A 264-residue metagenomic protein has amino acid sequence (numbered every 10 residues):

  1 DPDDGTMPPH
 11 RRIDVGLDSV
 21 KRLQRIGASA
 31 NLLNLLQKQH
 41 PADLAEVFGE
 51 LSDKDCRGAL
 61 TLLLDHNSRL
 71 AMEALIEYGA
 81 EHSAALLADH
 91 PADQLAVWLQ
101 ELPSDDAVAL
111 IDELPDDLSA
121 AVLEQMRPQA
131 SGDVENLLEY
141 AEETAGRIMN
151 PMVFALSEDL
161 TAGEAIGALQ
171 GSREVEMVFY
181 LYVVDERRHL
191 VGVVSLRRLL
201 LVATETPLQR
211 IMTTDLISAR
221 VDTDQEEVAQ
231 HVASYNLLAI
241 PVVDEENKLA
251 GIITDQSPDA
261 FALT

Functional and structural regions predicted by a protein language model:
D1-T264: Hydrophobic packing positions in regular secondary-structure scaffolds
